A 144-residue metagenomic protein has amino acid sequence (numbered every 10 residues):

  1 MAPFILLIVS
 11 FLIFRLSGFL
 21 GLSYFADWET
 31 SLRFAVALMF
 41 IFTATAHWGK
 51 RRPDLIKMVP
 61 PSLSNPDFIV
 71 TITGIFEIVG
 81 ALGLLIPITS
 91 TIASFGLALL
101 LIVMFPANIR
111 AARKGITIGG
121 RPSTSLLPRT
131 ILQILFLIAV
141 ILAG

Functional and structural regions predicted by a protein language model:
M1-G144: Membrane-interface extramembranous regions
